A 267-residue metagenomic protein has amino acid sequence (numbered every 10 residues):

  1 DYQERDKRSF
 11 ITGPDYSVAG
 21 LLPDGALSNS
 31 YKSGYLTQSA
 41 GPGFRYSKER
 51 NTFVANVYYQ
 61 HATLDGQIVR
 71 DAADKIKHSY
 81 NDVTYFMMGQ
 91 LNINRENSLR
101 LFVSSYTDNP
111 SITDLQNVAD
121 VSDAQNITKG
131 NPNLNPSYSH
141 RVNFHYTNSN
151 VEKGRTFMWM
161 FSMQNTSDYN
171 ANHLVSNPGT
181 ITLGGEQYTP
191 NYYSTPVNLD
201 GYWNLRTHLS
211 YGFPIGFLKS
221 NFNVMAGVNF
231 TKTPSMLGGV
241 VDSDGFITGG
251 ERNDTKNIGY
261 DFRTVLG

Functional and structural regions predicted by a protein language model:
D1-G267: Exposed, low-structure sequence patches enriched in small/polar residues
